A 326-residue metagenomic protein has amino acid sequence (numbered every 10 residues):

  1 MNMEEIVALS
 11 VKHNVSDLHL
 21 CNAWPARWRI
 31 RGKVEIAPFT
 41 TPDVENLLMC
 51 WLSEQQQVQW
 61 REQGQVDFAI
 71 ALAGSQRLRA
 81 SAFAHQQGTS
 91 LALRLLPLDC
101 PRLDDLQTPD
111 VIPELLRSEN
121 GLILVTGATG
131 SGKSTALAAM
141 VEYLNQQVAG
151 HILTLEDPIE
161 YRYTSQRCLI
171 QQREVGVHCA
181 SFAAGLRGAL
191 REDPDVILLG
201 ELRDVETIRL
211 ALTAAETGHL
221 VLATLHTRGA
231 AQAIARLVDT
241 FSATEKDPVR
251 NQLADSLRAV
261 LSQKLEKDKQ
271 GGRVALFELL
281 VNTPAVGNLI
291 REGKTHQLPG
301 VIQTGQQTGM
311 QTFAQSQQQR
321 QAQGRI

Functional and structural regions predicted by a protein language model:
M1-I326: Short, flexible helix-loop junctions that flank or precede catalytic/ligand sites
